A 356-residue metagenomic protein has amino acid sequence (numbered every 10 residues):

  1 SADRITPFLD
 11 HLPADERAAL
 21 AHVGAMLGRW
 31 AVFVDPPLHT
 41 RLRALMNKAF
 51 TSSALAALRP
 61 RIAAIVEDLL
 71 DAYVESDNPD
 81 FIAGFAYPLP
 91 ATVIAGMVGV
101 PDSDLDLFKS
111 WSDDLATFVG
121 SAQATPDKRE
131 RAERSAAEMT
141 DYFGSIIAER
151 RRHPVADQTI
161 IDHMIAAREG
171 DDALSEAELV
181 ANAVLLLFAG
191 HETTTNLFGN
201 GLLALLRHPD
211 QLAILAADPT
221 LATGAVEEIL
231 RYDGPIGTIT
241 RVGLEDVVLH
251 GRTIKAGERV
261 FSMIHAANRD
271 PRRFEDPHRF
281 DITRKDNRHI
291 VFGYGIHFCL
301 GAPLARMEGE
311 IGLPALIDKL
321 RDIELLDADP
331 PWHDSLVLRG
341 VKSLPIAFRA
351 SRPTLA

Functional and structural regions predicted by a protein language model:
S1-A356: Cytochrome P450
